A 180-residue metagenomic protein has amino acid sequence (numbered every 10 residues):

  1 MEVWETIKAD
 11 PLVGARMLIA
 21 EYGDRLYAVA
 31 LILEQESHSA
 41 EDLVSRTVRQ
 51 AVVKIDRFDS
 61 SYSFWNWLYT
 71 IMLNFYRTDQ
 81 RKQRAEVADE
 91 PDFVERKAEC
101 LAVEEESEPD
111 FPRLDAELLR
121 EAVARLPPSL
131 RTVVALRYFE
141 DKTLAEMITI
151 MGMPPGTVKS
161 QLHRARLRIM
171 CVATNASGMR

Functional and structural regions predicted by a protein language model:
M1-R25, I32, A116, E121 (+2 more regions): N-terminal module of bacterial RNA polymerase sigma factors
I7, L26, A30, A40-A51 (+4 more regions): Short, small-hydrophobic-rich alpha-helical interface motif
K8-A9, Q35, S45-S63, K82-Q83: Sigma70-family region 2
A9, R113, V123-R131: Short helix-coil-helix linker/hinge
V53-D59, T70-P91, P112, R164: Arg/Lys-rich amphipathic alpha helix in sigma70-family domain 2
L73, R77, L118, A122 (+2 more regions): DNA-recognition helix of helix-turn-helix
E86-A116, T143: Internal acidic/polar
V133-R137: A short pre-motif secondary-structure segment
